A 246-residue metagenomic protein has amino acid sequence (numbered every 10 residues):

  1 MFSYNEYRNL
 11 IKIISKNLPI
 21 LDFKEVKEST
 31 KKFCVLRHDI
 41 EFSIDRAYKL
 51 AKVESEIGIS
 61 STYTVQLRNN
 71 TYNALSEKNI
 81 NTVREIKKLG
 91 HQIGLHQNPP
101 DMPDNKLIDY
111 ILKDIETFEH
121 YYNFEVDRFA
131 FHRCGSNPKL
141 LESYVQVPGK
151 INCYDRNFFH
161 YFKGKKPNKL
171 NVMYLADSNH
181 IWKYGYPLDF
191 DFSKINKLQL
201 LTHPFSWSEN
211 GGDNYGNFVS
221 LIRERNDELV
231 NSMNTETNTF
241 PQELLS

Functional and structural regions predicted by a protein language model:
M1-K78, K88-L89, P100, N105-S246: Terminal accessory/targeting
Q92, H96: Beta-strand-loop-alpha-helix segment that lines the small-molecule cofactor/substrate pocket of alpha/beta enzymes
